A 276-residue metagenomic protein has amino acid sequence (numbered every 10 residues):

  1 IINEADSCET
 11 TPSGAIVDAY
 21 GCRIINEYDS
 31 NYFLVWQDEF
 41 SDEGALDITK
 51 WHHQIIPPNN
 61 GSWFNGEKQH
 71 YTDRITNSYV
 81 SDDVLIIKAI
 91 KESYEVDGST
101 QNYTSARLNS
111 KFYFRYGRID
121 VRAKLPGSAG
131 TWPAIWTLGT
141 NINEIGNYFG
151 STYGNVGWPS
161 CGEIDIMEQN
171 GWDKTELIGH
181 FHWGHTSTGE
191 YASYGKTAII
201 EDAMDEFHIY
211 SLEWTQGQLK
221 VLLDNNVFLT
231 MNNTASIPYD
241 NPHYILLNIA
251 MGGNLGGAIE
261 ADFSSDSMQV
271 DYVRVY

Functional and structural regions predicted by a protein language model:
I1-Y28: Extracellular calcium-associated, cysteine-rich motifs in secreted modular proteins
I25-Y276: GH16 jelly-roll
